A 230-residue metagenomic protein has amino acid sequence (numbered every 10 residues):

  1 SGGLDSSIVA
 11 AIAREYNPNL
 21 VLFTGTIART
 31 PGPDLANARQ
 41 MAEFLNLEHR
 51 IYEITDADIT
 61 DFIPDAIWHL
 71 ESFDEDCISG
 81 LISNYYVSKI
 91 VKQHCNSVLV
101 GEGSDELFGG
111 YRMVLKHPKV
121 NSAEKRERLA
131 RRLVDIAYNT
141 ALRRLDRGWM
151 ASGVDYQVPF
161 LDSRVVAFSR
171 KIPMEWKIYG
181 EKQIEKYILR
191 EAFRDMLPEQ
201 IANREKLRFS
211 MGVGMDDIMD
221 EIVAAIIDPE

Functional and structural regions predicted by a protein language model:
S1-L197, M211-A225: ATP-dependent adenylate-handling active sites, centered on carboxylate activation for C-N bond formation
P198-L207: Conserved S-adenosyl-L-methionine
E230: Acidic, carboxylate-rich catalytic segments that either coordinate divalent cations
